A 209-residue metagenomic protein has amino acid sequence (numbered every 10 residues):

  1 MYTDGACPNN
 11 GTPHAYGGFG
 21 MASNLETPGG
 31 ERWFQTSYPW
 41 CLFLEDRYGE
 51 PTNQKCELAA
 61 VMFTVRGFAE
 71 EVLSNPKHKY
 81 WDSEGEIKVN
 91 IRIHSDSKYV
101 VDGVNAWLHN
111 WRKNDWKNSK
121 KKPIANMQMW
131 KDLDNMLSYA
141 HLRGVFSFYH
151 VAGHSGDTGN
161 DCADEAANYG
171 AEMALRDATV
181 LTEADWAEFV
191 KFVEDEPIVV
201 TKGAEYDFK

Functional and structural regions predicted by a protein language model:
M1-K55, A59, G67-L73, Y169-E172 (+3 more regions): RNase H-like nuclease fold core
C7-N10, V61-D161: RNase H catalytic domain
W116-S119, P123, N168-D185: Acidic, His- and aromatic-enriched active-site or binding-groove loops in soluble protein domains that engage sugars
D132, M136-Y139, A166-G170, F192: Residues that form generic nucleotide/phosphate-binding pockets
H154, D164, E194: Aromatic- and glycine-enriched pocket-lining scaffold segments that form the walls of small-molecule binding clefts
D157-E172: Short, electropositive alpha-helical surface patch
T179-A184, F192-V193, I198: Metal-centered catalytic cores of metalloenzymes
E188: Short, conserved aromatic-histidine micro-motifs
